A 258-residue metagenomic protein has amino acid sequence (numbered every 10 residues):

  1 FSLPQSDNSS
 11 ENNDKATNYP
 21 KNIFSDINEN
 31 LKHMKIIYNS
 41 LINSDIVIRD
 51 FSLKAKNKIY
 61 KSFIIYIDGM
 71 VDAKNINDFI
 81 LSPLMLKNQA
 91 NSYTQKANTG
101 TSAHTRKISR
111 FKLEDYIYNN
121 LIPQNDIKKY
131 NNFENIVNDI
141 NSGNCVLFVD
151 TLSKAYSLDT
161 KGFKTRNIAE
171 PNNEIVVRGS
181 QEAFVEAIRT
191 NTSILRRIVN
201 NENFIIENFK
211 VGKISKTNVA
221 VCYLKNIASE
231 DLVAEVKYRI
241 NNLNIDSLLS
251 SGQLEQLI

Functional and structural regions predicted by a protein language model:
F1-I258: Membrane-embedded alpha-helical signal segments
